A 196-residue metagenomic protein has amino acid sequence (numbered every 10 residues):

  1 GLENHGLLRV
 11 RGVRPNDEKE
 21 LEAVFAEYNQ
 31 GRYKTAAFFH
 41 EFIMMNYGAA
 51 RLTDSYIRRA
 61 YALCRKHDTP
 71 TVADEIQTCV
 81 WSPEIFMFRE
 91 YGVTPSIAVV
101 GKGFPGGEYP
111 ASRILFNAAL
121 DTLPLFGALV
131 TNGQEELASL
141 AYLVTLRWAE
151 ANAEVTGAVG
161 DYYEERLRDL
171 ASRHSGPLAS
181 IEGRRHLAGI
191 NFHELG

Functional and structural regions predicted by a protein language model:
G1-G196: Conserved N-terminal phosphate-binding loop of PLP-dependent enzymes in the Aspartate aminotransferase
